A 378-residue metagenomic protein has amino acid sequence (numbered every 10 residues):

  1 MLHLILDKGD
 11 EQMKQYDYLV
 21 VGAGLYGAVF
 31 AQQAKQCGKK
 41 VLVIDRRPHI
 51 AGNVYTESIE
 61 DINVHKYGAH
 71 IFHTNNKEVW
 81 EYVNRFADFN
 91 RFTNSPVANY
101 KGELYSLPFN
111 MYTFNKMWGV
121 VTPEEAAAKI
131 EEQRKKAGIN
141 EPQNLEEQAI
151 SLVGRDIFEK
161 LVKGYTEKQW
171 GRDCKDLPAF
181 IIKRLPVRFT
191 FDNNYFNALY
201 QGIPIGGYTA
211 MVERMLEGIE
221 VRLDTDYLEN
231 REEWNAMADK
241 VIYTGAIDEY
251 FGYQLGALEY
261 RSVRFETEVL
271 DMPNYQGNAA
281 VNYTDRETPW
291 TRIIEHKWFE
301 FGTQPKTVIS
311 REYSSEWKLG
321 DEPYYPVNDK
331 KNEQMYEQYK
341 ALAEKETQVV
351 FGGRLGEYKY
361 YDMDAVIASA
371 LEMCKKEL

Functional and structural regions predicted by a protein language model:
M1-Q12: Short, Lys/Arg-enriched N-terminal segments with co-localized hydrophobic residues within the first ~10-30 amino acids
Y16-V43: N-terminal Rossmann-like FAD-binding beta1-loop-alpha1 element of flavoenzymes
L25-Y26, P48-H49, Y112, E167 (+5 more regions): Short, solvent-exposed loop/turn segments at secondary-structure junctions
K35-E60: Glycine-rich FAD pyrophosphate-binding loop
G52-H65, F72-A126, L185-T190: A conserved beta-strand/loop capping segment in the N-terminal third of enzymes that catalyze redox or closely related
A98-Y105, M111-K240, T244, F251: Active-site/ligand-binding neighborhood in enzyme catalytic cores
Y227-L342: Mid-domain catalytic core of redox enzymes that form a hydrophobic substrate pocket/lid adjacent to a catalytic redox
E322-L378: C-terminal catalytic lobe of FAD-dependent flavoproteins
